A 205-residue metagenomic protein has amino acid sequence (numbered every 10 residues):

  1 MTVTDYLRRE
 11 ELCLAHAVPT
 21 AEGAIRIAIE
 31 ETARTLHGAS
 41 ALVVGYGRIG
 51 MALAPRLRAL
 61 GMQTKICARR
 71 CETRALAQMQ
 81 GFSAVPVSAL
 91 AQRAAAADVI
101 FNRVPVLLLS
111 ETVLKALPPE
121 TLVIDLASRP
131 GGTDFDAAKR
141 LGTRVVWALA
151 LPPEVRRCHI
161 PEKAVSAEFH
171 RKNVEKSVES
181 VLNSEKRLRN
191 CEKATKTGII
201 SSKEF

Functional and structural regions predicted by a protein language model:
M1-H37, A148: Glycine/serine-rich phosphate-binding loop and adjoining beta1-alpha1 elements at the start of nucleotide-handling
V3, T64, A84: Hydrophobic anchor at the start of a short beta-strand that flanks the dinucleotide cofactor-binding loop
R9-A15, R26, T143-R171: Active-site capping/gating segments
H37-L57: Glycine-rich adenosine-cofactor-binding loop
I49, E72, R129: Conserved Rossmann-like nucleotide-cofactor binding loop
L60-Q80: NAD(P)-binding Rossmann-fold cofactor-contacting core
Q78-P153: Rossmann-like adenosine-cofactor binding region
H170-F205: Cationic, amphipathic, low-complexity segments that mediate targeting or membrane/lipid association
